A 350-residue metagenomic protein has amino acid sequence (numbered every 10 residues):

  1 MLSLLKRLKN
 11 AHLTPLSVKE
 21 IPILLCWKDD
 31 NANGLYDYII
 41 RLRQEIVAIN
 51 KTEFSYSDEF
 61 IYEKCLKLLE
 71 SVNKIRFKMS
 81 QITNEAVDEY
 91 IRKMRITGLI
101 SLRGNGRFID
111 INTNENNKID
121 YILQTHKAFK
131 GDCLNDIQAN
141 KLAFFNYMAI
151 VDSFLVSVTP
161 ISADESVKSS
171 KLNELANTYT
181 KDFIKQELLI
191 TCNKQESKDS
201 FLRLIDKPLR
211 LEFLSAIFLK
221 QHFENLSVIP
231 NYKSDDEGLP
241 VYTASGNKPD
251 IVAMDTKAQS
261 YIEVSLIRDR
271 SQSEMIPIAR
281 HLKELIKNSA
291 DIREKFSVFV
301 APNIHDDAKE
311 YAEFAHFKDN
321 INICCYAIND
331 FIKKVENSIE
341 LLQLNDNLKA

Functional and structural regions predicted by a protein language model:
M1-E187: Donor-sugar nucleotide-binding helix/loop cap in glycosyltransferases
S162-A350: Catalytic core segments in nucleotide and nucleic-acid processing enzymes
